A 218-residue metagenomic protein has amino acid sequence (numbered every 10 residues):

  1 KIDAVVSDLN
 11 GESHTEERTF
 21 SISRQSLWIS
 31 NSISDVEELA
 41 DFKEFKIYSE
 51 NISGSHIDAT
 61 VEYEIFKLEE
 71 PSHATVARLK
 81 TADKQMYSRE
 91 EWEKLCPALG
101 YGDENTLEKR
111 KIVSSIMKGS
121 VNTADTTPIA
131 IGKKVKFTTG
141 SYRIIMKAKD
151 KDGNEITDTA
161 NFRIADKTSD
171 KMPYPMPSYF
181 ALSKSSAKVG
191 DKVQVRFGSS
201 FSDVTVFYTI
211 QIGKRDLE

Functional and structural regions predicted by a protein language model:
K1-E218: A structural signal for beta-strand and strand-to-loop patches characteristic of beta-rich domains
